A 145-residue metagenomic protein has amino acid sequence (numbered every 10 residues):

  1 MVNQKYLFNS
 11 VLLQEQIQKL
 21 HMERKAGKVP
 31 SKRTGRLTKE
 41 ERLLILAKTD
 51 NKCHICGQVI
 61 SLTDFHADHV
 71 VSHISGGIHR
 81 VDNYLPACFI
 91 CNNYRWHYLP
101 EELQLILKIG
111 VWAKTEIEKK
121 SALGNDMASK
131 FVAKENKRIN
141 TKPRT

Functional and structural regions predicted by a protein language model:
M1-L7, R36: Mixed-charge, low-complexity interaction segments
Y6-V11, T63: Residue-level signal for beta-strand positions within conserved beta-sheet cores that form or flank
V11-I55, M127: Short, charged surface segments at domain edges that flank catalytic/cofactor-binding sites
K39-L43, D82, E101: Generic alpha-helical secondary structure signal
I55-F89, R95-L99: Histidine-centered nuclease catalytic patch
L85-K119: A contiguous, mid-protein "functional segment" used to position or interact with cofactors/ions or partner subunits
G110-T115, K119-T145: Short flanking/linker segments adjacent to small metal-binding domains or redox-active Cys/His motifs
